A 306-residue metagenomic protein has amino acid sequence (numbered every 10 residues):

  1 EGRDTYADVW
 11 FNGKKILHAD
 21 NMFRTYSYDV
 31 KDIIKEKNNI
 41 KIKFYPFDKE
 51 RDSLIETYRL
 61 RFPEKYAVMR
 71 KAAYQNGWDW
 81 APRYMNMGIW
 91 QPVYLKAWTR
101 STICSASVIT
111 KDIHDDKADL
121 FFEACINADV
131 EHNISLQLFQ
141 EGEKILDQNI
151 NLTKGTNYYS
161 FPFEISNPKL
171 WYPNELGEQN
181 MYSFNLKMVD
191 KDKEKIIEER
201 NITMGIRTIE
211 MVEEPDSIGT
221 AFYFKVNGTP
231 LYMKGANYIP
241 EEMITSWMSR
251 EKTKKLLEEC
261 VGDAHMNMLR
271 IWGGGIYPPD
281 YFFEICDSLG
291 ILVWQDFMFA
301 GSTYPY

Functional and structural regions predicted by a protein language model:
E1-L269, S288: Secreted/periplasmic carbohydrate-active enzymes, especially glycoside hydrolases
Y28, M268-Y306: Aromatic-lined substrate-binding rim segments of carbohydrate-active enzymes
